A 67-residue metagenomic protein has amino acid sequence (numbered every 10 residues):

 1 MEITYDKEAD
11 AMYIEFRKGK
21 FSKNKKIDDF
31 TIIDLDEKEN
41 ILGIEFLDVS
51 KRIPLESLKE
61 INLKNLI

Functional and structural regions predicted by a protein language model:
M1-I67: Small, basic N-terminal interaction modules of short regulatory proteins
